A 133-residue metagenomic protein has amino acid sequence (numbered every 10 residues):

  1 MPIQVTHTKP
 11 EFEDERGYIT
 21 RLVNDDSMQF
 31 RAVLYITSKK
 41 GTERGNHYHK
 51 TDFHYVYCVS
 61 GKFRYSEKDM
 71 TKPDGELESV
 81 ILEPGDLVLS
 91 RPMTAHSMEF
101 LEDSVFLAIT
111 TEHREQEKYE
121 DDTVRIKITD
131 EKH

Functional and structural regions predicted by a protein language model:
M1-F30: A short, N-terminal "cap"/entry segment at the start of jelly-roll beta-barrel domains of the cupin/DSBH fold
I3-Q4, L101-H133: Double-stranded beta-helix
I19, N46, Y65-S66, S90 (+2 more regions): Short beta-strand His + acidic residue motifs that chelate non-heme Fe in jelly-roll/DSBH and cupin folds
L34-T51: Conserved short histidine dyad/triad with adjacent acidic residue
S38-G41, P84-G85, R91-M93, D103: Tight coil/turn sites that cap or link beta-strands
K50-Y65, D69: Short, conserved beta-strand element in jelly-roll/cupin
F53-C58, V80, V88, S97-M98: His/acidic/aromatic-lined binding-pocket segments of jelly-roll/cupin-type domains and related regulatory beta-sandwich
M70-P92: Short acidic-glycine-tyrosine-enriched beta hairpin
